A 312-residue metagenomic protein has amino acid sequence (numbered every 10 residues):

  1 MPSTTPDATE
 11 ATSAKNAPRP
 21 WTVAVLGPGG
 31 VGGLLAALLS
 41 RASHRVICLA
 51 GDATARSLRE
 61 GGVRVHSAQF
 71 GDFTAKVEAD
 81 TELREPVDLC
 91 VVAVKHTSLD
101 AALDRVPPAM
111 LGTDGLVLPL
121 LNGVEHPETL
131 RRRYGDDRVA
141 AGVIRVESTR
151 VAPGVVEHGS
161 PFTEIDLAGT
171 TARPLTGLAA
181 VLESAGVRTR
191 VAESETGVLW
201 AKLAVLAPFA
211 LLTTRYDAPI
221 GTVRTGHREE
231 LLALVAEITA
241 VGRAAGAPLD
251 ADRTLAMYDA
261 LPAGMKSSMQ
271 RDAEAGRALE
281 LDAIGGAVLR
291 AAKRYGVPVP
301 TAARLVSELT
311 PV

Functional and structural regions predicted by a protein language model:
P2, L232-V312: NAD(P)-dependent Rossmann-like dehydrogenase/reductase catalytic/cofactor-binding core
P2-G71: NAD(P)+-binding Rossmann beta1-loop-alpha1 motif at the extreme N-terminus of oxidoreductases
P20-T22, D88, G115, F162: Nucleotide donor/acceptor-binding cores
A37, R41, D104-P108, R132 (+3 more regions): Short, well-ordered alpha-helices that flank and scaffold nucleotide-derived cofactor binding pockets
A50, Q69, T81-L83, L121 (+4 more regions): Residues at the C-termini of beta-strands that transition into short coil/loop
A53, T97-S98, V124-E125, R173 (+2 more regions): Short alpha-helical
S57, A109-M110, T129-R138, P153-A201 (+2 more regions): Internal alpha-helical scaffold of NAD(P)-dependent oxidoreductase catalytic cores
D72-V155: Rossmann-like NAD(P)(H) cofactor-binding subdomain of soluble oxidoreductases
